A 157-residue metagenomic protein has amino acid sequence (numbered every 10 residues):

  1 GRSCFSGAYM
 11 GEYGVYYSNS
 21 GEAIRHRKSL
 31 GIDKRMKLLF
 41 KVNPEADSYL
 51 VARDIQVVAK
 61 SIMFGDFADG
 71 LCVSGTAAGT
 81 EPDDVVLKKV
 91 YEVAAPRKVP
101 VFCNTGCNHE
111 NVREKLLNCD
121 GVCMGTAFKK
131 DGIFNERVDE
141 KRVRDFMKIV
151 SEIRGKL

Functional and structural regions predicted by a protein language model:
G1-R97, C103, H109-K130, V143-R144 (+2 more regions): Alpha/beta enzyme core
G132-R142: Mg2+-dependent phosphoryl-transfer enzymes with acidic/Ser/Thr/Gly-rich catalytic loops
